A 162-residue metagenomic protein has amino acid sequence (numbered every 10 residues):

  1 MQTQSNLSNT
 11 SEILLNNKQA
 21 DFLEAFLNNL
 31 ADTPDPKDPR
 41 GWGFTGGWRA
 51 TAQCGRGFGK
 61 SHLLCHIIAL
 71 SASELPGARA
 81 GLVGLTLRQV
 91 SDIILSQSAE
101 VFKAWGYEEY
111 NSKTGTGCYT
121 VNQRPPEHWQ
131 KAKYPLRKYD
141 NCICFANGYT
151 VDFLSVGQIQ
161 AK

Functional and structural regions predicted by a protein language model:
M1-K162: Phosphate/NTP-binding elements of NTP-utilizing enzymes
